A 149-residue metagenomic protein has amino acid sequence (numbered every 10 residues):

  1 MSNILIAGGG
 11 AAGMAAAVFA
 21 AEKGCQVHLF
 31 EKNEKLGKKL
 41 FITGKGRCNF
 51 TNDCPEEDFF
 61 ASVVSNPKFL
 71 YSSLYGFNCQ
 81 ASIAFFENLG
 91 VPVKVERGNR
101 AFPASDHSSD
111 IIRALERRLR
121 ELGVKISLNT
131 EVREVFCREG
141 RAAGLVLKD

Functional and structural regions predicted by a protein language model:
M1-S2, K23-C25, L36, K45 (+2 more regions): Short coil/turn connectors at secondary-structure junctions
S2, L147-D149: Core beta-strand elements of the Rossmann-like FAD/NAD(P) dinucleotide-binding domain in flavoenzyme oxidoreductases
S2-L29: N-terminal Rossmann-like FAD-binding beta1-loop-alpha1 element of flavoenzymes
L5-A7, F30, V132-R133, L145: Short hydrophobic core segments
A16-A17, K39, C137: Short glycine-/acidic-enriched loop or helix-start segments at secondary-structure transitions that form or flank
K32-K125, T130: Conserved N-terminal/central alpha/beta ligand/cofactor-binding core
L128-R141: A conserved short coil-to-beta-strand element within the FAD-binding core of flavoproteins
